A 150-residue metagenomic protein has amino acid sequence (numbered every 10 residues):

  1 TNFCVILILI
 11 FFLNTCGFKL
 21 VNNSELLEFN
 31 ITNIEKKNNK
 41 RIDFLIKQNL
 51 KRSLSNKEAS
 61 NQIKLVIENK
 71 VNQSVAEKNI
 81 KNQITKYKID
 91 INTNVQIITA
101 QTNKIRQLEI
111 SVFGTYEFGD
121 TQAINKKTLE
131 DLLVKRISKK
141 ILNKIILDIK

Functional and structural regions predicted by a protein language model:
T1-L9: Sec-dependent signal peptide recognition, specifically the positively charged N-region followed immediately by
I10-N33: Bacterial Sec signal peptide processing site at the extreme N-terminus
N30-K37, I110-F113: Short amphipathic
N38-S53: Short extracytoplasmic
K51-S53, K57-E58, Q62, I67-E109 (+3 more regions): Surface-exposed short loop/turn segments
